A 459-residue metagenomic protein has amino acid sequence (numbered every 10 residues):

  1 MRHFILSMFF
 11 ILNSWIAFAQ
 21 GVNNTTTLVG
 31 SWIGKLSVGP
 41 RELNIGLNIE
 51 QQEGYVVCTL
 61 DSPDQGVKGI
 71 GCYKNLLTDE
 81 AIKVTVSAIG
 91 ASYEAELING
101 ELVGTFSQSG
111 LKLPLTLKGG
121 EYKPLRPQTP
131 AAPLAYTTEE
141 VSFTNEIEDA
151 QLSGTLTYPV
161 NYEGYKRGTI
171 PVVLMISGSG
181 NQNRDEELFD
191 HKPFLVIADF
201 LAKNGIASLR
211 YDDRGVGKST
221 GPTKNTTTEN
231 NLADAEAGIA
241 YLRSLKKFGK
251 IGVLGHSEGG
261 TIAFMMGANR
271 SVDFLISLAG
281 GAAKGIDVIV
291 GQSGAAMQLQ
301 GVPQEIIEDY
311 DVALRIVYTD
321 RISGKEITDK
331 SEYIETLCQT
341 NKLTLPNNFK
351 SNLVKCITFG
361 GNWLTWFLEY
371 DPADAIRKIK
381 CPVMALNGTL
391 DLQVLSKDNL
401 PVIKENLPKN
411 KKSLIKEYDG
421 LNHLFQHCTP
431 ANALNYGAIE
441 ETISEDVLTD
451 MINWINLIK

Functional and structural regions predicted by a protein language model:
V22-L97, T105-S109, Q128, Y165 (+2 more regions): Central antiparallel beta-sheet cores of small beta-barrel/beta-sandwich binding domains
Y122-G168: N-terminal cap/lid segment of alpha/beta-hydrolase-fold proteins
E163-I170, S179-N204, L209, G285 (+1 more regions): Short substrate-entry loop that stabilizes the transition state in hydrolases
N225-L245: Alpha/beta-hydrolase active-site loop
G238-V302: Primarily recognizes the serine-hydrolase "nucleophile elbow" in alpha/beta-hydrolase and SGNH/GDSL folds
L278-K378: Accessory cap/linker subdomain of secreted extracellular hydrolases
I379, A385-N387: Short beta-strand/loop motif that positions the catalytic acidic residue of the alpha/beta-hydrolase fold
C381, L392-N406: Short alpha-helix in the alpha/beta-hydrolase fold that links the catalytic acid
